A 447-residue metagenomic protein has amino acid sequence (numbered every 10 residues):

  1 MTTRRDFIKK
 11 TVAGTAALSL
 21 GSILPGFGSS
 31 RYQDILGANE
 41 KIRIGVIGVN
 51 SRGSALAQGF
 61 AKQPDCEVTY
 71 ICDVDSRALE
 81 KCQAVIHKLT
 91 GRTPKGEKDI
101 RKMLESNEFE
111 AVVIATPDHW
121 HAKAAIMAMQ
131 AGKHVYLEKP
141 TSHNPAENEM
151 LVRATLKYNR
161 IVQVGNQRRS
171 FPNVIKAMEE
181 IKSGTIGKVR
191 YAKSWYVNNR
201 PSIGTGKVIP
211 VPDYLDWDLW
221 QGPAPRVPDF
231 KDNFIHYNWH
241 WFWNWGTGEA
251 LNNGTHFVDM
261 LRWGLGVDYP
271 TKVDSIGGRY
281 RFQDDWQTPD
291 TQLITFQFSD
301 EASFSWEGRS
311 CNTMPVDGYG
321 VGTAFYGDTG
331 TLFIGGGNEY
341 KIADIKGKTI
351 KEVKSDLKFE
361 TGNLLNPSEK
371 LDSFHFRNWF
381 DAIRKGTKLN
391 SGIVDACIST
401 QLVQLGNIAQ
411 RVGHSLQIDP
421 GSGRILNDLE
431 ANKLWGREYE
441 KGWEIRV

Functional and structural regions predicted by a protein language model:
M1-L137, A146-I161: N-terminal glycine-/serine-/threonine-rich beta1-alpha1-beta2 phosphate-ribose binding loop of Rossmann-like
I44-I47, V68-C72, V113-A115, Y136-L137 (+8 more regions): Structural recognition of the beta-strand scaffold that forms the well-ordered cores of secreted hydrolase catalytic
V49, S170, E369-S373: Generic alpha-helical segment signature
L56, A78, C82, A124 (+6 more regions): Alpha-helical packing segments of well-folded alpha/beta enzyme cores
D73, G91, A115-H119, S142-A146 (+4 more regions): Alpha-helix capping and helix-loop boundary segments enriched in small/acidic/polar residues
D75-A78, E97, P117-H121, T141-H143 (+5 more regions): Short, solvent-exposed turn/loop segments enriched in Gly/Ser/Thr/Pro and often Arg
H134, T141-L219: A contiguous active-site-proximal alpha/beta segment in oxidoreductase catalytic domains
K176, K188, K193, N199-V394 (+1 more regions): Contiguous beta-strand/loop segments that form the cofactor/metal-binding neighborhood of enzyme cores
